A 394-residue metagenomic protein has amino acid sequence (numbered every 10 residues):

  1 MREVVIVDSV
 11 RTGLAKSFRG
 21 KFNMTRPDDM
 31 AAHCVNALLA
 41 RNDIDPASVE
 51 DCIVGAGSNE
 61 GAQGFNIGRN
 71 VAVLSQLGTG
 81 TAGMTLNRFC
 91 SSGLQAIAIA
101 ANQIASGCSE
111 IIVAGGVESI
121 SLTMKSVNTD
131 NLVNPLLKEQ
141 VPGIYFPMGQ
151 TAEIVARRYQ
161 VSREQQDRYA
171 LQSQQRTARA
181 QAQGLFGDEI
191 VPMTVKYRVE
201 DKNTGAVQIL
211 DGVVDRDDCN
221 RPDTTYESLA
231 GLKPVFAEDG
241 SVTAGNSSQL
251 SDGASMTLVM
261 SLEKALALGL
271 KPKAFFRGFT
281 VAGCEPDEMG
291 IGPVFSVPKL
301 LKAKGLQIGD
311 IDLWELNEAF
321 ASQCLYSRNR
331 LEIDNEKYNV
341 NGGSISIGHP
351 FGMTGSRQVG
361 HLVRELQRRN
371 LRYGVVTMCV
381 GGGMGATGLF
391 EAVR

Functional and structural regions predicted by a protein language model:
M1-T25, A37, T224-I291, K302 (+4 more regions): Condensing-enzyme catalytic core mediating Claisen C-C bond formation in acyl metabolism
R11, M24-H33, R41, R168-L262 (+3 more regions): N-terminal extracellular/periplasmic Venus flytrap/periplasmic-binding protein-like
F22-I111, G116-P135, I190-V214, E288 (+1 more regions): Conserved beta-ketoacyl condensing-enzyme motif
P27-D43, I67-V71, A96, M148-V155 (+5 more regions): Short, well-ordered amphipathic alpha-helical segments that serve as non-catalytic structural scaffolds within diverse
I44-S48, E164, R179-P192, G269-K273 (+3 more regions): Flexible, glycine/charged-enriched surface loops at secondary-structure junctions
A56-E110, D130, G143-Q150, D223-Q249 (+3 more regions): Conserved catalytic cysteine-centered active-site region of acyl-thioester-dependent Claisen-condensing enzymes
L86-E118, A156-F186, M256-E263, R328 (+2 more regions): Active-site-proximal alpha-helical scaffold in enzymes
